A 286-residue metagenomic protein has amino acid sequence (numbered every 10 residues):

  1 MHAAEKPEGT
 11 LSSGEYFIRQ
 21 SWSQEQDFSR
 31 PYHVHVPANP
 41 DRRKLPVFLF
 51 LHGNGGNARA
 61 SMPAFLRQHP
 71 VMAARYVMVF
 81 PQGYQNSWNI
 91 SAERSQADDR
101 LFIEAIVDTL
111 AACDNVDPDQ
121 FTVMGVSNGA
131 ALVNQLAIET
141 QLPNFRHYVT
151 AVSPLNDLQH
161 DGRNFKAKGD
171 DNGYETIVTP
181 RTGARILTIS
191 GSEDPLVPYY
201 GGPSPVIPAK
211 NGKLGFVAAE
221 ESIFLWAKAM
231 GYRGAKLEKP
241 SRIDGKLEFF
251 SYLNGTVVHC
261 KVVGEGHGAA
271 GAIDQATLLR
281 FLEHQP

Functional and structural regions predicted by a protein language model:
M1-V47, Y76, S95, D119 (+4 more regions): A domain-start/cap signature at the N-terminus of enzymes
P40-W88, N156-H160, L196: Short substrate-entry loop that stabilizes the transition state in hydrolases
V47, S61-M62, D99-I106, N128-L132 (+4 more regions): Stable alpha-helical elements in mature extracytoplasmic
L51-G55, Y84, A111, V126-N128 (+4 more regions): Cell-envelope and extracellular/periplasmic
N89-R94, Q135, A209-K213, G264-H267: Second-shell loop/turn segments in exported
E93-D114: Alpha/beta-hydrolase active-site loop
R146-H147, V152-K236, F250-L253: The feature captures the conserved acid-bearing segment of alpha/beta-hydrolase catalytic domains
I186-I189, G215-V217, I223-P286: C-terminal catalytic histidine-bearing segment of alpha/beta-hydrolase fold enzymes
